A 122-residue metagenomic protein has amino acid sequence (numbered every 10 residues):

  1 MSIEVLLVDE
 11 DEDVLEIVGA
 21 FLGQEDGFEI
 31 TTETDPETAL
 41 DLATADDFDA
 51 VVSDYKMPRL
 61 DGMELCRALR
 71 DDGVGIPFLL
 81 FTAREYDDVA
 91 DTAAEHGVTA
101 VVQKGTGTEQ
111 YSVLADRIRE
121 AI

Functional and structural regions predicted by a protein language model:
V8-E10, E33, V51: Conserved sequence signature across two-component system core domains
D9, D54-Y55, T82: Active-site residues of response regulator receiver
E12-T31: Two-component/phosphorelay signaling modules centered on CheY-like receiver
T32-D41, G62: Helix N-cap/capping motif at the beta->alpha junctions
D46-V52: Active-site beta3 strand of CheY-like receiver
P58-R59, Y86: The feature encodes the CheY-like receiver
M63-G75: Short amphipathic alpha-helix used as the core "switch/output" element in two-component signaling
R84-E109, A115-R117: Alpha4 helix (beta4-alpha4-beta5 surface) of REC/receiver domains from two-component response regulators
